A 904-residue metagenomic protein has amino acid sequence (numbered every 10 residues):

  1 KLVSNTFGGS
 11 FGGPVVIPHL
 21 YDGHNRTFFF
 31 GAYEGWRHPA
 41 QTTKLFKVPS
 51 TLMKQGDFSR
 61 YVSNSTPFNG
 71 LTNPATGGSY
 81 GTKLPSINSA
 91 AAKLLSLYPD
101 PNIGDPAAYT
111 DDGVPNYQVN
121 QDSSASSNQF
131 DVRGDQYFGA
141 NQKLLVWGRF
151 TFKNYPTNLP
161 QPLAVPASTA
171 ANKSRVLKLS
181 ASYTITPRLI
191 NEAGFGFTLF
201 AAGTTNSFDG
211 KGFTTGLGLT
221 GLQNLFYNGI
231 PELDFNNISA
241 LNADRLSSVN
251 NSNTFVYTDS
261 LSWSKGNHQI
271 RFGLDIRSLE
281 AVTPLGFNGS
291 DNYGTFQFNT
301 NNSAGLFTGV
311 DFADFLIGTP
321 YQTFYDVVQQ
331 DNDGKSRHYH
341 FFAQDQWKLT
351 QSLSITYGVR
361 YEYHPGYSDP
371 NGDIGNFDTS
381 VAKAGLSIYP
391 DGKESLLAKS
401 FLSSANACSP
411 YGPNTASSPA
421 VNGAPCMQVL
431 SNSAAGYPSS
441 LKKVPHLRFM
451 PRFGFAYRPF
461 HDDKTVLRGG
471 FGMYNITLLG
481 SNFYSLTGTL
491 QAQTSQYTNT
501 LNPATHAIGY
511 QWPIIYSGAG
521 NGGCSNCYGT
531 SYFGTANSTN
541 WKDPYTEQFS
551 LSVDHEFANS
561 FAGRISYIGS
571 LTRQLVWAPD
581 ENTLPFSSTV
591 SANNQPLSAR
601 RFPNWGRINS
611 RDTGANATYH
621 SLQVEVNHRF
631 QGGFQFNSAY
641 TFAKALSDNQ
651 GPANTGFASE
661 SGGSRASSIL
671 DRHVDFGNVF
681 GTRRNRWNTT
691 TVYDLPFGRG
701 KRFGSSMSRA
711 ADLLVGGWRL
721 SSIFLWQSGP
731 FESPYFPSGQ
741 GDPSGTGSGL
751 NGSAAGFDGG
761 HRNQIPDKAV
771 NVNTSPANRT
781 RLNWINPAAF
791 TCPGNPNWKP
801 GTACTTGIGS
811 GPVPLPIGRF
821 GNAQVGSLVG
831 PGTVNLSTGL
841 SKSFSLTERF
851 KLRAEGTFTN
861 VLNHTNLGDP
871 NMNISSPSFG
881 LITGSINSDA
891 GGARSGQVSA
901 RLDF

Functional and structural regions predicted by a protein language model:
K1-R175, S180-L189, L199-I238, V249 (+5 more regions): Acidic, glycine-rich flexible loop segments
V3, P39, Y98, K173 (+4 more regions): Short, solvent-exposed micro-motifs at the edges of structured domains
T6, S10-V15, S127-I190, G194-F195 (+8 more regions): Surface-exposed extracellular loop regions of Gram-negative outer-membrane beta-barrel proteins
G13-V15, G35, Q136-F138, Y183 (+11 more regions): Residue-level signature of outer-membrane beta-barrel architecture
G31-G35, G148-F152, A193-L199, F272-S278 (+7 more regions): Transmembrane beta-barrel strands of outer-membrane/channel proteins
N116-N120, L163-A167, V176-S180, A243-S247 (+10 more regions): Extracellular loop and loop/strand-boundary signature of outer-membrane beta-barrel proteins
N154-P156, A164, D244, N253 (+1 more regions): Signature of Gram-negative outer-membrane beta-barrel scaffolds
T215, L222-N237, G372-D612, N751 (+5 more regions): Solvent-exposed loop/turn elements at secondary-structure boundaries
